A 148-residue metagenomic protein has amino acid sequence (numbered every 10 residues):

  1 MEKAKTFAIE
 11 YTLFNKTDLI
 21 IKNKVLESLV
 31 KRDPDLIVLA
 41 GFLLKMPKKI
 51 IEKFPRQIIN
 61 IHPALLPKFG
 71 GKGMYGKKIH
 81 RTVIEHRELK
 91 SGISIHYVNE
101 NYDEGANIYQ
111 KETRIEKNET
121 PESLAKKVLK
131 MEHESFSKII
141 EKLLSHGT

Functional and structural regions predicted by a protein language model:
M1-T148: One-carbon transfer enzymes
